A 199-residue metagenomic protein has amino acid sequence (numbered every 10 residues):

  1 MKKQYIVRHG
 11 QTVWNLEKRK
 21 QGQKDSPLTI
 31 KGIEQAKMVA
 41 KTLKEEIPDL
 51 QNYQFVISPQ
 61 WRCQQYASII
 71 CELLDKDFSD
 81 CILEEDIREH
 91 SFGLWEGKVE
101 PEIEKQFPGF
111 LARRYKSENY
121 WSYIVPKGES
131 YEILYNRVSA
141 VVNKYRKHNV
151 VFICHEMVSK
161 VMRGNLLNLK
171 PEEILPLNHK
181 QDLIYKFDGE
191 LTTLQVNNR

Functional and structural regions predicted by a protein language model:
M1-Y5, Q54: Extreme N-terminal starter segment of soluble prokaryotic enzymes
Q4, K147-I153: Residue-level preference for the first positions of well-ordered beta-strands
Q11-K76: Active-site-proximal alpha-helix that buttresses catalytic centers in soluble enzyme cores
P27, L73-R137, P176: Phosphate-handling substructures
D49-L74, S79-D86, F110-A112, D188-R199: Conserved histidine-centered catalytic loops in small-molecule metabolism enzymes
I57-S58, N136, I153-C154: Short beta-strand scaffold positions
E156-M162: GST superfamily/GST-like fold recognition
L169-Q195: Domain-level recognition of soluble alpha/beta enzyme cores, biased toward histidine phosphatases/phosphomutases
